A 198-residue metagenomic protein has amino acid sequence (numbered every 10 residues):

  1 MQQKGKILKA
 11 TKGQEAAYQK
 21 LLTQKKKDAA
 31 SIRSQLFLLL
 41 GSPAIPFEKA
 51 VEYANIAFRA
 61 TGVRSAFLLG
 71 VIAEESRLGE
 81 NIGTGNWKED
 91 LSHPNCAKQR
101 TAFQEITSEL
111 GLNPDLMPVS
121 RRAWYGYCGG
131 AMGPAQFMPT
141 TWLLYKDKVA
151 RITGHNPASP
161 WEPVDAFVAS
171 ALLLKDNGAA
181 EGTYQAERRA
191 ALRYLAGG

Functional and structural regions predicted by a protein language model:
M1-Q19: Non-transmembrane, heptad-repeat alpha-helical coiled-coil rod segments that act as dimerization/spacing scaffolds
K4-G5, A29, W161: Intrinsically disordered, low-complexity regions
T11, D28-Q35: Short amphipathic coiled-coil heptad-repeat segments
Y18, L22-K25, I32: The feature captures the hydrophobic core positions of alpha-helical coiled-coils
K25, S34-G198: Catalytic glycan-binding domains that act on GlcNAc-containing polysaccharides
